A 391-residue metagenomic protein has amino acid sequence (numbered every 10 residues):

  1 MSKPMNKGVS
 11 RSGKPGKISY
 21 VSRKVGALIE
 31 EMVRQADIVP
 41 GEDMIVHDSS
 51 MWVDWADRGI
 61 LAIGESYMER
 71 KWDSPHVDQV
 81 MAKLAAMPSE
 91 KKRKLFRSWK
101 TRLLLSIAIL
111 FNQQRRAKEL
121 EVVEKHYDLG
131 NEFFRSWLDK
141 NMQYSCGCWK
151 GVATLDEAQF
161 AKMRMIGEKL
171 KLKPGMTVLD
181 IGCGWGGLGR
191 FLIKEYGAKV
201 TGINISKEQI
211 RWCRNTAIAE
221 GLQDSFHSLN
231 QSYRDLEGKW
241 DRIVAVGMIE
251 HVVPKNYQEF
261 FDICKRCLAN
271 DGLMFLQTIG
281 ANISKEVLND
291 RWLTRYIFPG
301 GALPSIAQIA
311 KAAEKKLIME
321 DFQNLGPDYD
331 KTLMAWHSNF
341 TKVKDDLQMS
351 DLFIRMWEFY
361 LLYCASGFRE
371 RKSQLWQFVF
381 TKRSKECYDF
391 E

Functional and structural regions predicted by a protein language model:
M1-F160, M165: Feature captures hydrophobic
G175-G182: Conserved class I S-adenosyl-L-methionine
W185-Y196: Conserved SAM-binding loop of SAM-dependent methyltransferases across substrates and taxa, primarily the Class I
E220-Y233: Conserved SAM-binding strand-loop segment of SAM-dependent methyltransferases
R234-I243: A short acidic, Gly/Pro-enriched loop at the edge of an enzyme's catalytic core that lines a small-molecule cofactor
Q258-N270: A short glycine-rich, Lys/Arg-flanked "PGG" loop and its adjoining helix->strand segment in the class I
D271-I279: Conserved beta-strand signature within the Rossmann-like core of class I S-adenosyl-L-methionine
I279-E391: Substrate-binding/catalytic lobe of Class I Rossmann-like enzymes that use SAM or dcSAM, i.e., the mid-to-C-terminal
